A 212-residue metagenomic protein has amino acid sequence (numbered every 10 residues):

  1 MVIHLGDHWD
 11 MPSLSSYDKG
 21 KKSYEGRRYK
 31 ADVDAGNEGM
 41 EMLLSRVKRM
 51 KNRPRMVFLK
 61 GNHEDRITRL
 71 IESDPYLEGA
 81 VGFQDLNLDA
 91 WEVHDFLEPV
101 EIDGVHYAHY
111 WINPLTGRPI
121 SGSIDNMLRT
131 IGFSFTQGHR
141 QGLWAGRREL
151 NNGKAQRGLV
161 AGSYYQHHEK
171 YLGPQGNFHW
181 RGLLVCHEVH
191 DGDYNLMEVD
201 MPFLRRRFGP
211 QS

Functional and structural regions predicted by a protein language model:
M1-E92: Core catalytic region of metal-dependent phosphoesterases/phosphodiesterases, especially metallo-beta-lactamase-like
S45, V93-D95, I120-D125: A generic local structural motif
R53, E101, T130-I131: Alpha-helical hydrophobic/aromatic positions enriched in membrane-embedded helices and signal peptides
V57, D89-F96, A108, L159 (+1 more regions): General small-molecule cofactor/ligand-binding pocket signal
D95-P99, L183: Short, acidic/polar N-cap/turn motifs at the starts of alpha helices
V100-H106: Beta-strand-turn-beta hairpins that frame and shape the catalytic cleft of phosphate-ester-processing enzymes
H106-F203: Conserved beta-sheet core of the metallophosphoesterase superfamily
G209-S212: Non-catalytic C-terminal accessory modules of carbohydrate-active enzymes
